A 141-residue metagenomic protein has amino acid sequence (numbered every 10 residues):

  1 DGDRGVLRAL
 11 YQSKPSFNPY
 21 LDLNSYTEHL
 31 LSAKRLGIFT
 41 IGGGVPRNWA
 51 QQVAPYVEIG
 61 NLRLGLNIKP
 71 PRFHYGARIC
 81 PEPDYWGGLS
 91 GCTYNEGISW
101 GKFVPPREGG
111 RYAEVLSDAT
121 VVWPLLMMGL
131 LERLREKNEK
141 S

Functional and structural regions predicted by a protein language model:
D1-G37, P46: Active-site rim loops that border cofactor/substrate pockets in soluble metabolic enzymes
Q12, Q51-Q52: Residue-identity detector for glutamine
R35, V45, Q52, I59-S141: C-terminal functional extensions of proteins
